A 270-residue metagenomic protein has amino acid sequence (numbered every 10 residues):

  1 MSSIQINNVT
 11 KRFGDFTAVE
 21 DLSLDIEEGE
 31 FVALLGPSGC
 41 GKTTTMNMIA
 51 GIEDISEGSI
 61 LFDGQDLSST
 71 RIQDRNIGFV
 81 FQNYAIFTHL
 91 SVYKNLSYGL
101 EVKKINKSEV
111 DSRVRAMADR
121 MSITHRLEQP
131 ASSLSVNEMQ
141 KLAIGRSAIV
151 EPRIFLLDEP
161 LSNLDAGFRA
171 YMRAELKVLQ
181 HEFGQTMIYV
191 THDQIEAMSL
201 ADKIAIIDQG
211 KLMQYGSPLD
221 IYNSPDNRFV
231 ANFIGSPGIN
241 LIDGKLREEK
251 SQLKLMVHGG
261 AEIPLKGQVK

Functional and structural regions predicted by a protein language model:
L35-P37: The feature captures the beta-strand-to-loop junction immediately N-terminal to the Walker
T43-M46, L142: ABC ATPase nucleotide-binding domain helices that frame the ATP-binding cleft
A50: Helix-to-loop junction immediately C-terminal to a conserved catalytic motif
G58-Q65: Conserved ABC transporter NBD signature motif
I72, N76-G78, Q82, I86-F229 (+1 more regions): ABC ATPase nucleotide-binding domains
D226-K270: ATPase nucleotide-binding modules
